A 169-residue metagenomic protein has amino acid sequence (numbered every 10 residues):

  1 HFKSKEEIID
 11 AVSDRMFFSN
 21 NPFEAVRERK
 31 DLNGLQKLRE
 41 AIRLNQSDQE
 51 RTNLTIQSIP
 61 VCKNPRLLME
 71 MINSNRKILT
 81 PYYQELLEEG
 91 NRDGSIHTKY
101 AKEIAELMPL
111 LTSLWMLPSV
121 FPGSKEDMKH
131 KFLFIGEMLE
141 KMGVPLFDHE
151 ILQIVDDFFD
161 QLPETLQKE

Functional and structural regions predicted by a protein language model:
H1-A11: HTH DNA-binding helix-turn interface
K5, M16-F17: CheY-like receiver
A11, R15, P22-T55, A105-M108: Hydrophobic alpha-helical connector segments
N21, A25-R29, L54-P60, R92 (+2 more regions): Short, flexible helix-adjacent loops and helix caps
L35-Q36, S74-N75, N91-L107, K125-H130: All-alpha amphipathic helical-bundle segments outside canonical DNA-binding/catalytic cores that form hydrophobic
R43, R76, T80, P109-S113 (+3 more regions): Amphipathic alpha-helical core segments of compact helical bundles
E50-I96, E103, M116: Short secondary-structure transition hinges
P81, E85-E88, R92, S124-E169: C-terminal peripheral helix-coil segments that are non-catalytic and often amphipathic
